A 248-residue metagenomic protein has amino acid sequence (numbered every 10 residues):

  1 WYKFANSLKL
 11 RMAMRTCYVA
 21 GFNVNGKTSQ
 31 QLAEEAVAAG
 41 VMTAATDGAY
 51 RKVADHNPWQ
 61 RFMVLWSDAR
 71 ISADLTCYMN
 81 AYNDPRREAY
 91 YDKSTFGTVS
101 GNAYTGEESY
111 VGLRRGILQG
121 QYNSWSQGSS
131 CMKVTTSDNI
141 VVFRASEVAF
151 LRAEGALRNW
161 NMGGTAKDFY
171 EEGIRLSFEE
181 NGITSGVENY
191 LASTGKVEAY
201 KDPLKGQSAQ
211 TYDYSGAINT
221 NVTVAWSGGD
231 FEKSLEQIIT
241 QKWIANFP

Functional and structural regions predicted by a protein language model:
W1-G186, G228-E236, Q241: Structured, solvent-exposed acidic/aromatic patches
F178-P248: C-terminal functional modules
